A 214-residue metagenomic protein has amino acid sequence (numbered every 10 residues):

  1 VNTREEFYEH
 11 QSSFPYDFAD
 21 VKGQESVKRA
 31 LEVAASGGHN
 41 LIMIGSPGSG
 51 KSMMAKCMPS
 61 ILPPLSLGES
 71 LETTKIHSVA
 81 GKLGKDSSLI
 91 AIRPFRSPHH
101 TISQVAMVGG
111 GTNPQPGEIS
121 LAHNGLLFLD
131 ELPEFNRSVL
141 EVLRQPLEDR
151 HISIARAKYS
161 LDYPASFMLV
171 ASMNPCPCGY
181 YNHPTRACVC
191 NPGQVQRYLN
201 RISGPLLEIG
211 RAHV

Functional and structural regions predicted by a protein language model:
V1-I42, S49, A155: Peripheral, non-AAA+ core regions of ATP-driven protein-machinery
E32, S88-P94, Q104-L127, S160: Conserved alpha-helical scaffold flanking the Walker A/P-loop in AAA+ ATPase domains
I42-K85, D149: Walker A/P-loop
G48-S49, I61-P63, H77, P133-E134 (+6 more regions): Conserved nucleotide-binding/hydrolysis micro-motifs of P-loop NTPases
F95-P98, P114-N124, I154-N174, T185-R186 (+1 more regions): AAA+/SF3 P-loop NTPase mechanochemical coupling elements
H99, S103, Q115-E148, Y180-H183 (+1 more regions): Conserved AAA+/SF3 P-loop NTPase catalytic/coupling segment centered on the Walker-B
E141-Y163, N182-N200: Substrate-gripping "pore-loop 1 plus following alpha2 helix"
A212-V214: Conserved small/polar residues in nucleotide/adenosyl-binding loops
